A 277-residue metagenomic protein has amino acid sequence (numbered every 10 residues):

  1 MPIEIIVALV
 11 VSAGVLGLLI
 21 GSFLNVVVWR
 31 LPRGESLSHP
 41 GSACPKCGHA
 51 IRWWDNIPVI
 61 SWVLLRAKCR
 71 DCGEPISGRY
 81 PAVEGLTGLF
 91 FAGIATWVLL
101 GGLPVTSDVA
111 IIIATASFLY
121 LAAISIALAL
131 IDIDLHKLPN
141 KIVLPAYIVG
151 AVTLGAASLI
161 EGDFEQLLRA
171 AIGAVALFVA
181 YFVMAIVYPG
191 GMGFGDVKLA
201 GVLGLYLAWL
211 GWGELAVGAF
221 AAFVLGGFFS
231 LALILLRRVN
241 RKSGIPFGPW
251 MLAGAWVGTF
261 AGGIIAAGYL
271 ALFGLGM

Functional and structural regions predicted by a protein language model:
I3-G17, R30, W54-I160, F164-R169 (+1 more regions): Extended interfacial segments that mediate partner engagement and assembly in macromolecular machines
S22-G41, V63: Membrane-interface helix-loop junction between the first two transmembrane segments
L24, I51, I76: Cys/His-rich microdomains that often coordinate metals
P32-E35, H39-P40, W54-I57, A67-P81 (+3 more regions): Interhelical loop and helix-boundary elements at the membrane-water interface of polytopic inner-membrane proteins
C44-C47, C69: Short cysteine-rich clusters marking metal-coordination/redox-active sites
Y120, I124-G227, A267-M277: Functional transmembrane core segments of multi-pass inner-membrane proteins
V224-L236: Transmembrane alpha-helical segments of integral membrane proteins
F247-I265: Final/C-terminal transmembrane alpha-helix of multipass membrane proteins
